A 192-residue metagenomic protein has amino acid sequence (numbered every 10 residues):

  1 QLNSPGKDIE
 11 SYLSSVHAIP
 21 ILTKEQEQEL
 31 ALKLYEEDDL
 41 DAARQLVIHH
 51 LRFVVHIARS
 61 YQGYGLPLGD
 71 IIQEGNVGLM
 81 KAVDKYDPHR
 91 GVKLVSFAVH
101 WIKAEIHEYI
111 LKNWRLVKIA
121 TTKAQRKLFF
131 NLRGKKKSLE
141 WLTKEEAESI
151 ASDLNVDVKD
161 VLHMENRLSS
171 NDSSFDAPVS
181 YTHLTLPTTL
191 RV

Functional and structural regions predicted by a protein language model:
Q1-K118, K123-S138, S149, H183: Alpha-helical promoter-recognition and RNA polymerase-docking modules of transcription initiation factors, dominated by
K136-D176: Long, charge-dense, solvent-exposed interaction surfaces that engage phosphate-rich ligands
P178-Y181: Amphipathic heptad-repeat alpha-helical coiled-coil/stalk segments that mediate oligomerization, filament/stalk
H183-V192: Single conserved hydrophobic/aromatic residue that forms the stacking wall/gate of nucleotide- or nucleobase-binding
